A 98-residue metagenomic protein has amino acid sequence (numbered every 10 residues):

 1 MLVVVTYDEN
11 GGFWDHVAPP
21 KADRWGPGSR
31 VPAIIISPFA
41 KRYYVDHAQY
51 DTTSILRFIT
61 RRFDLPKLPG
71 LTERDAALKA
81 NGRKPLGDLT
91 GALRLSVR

Functional and structural regions predicted by a protein language model:
M1-R98: N-terminal pro-sequences and low-complexity stem/linker regions of secreted or lumenal proteins
